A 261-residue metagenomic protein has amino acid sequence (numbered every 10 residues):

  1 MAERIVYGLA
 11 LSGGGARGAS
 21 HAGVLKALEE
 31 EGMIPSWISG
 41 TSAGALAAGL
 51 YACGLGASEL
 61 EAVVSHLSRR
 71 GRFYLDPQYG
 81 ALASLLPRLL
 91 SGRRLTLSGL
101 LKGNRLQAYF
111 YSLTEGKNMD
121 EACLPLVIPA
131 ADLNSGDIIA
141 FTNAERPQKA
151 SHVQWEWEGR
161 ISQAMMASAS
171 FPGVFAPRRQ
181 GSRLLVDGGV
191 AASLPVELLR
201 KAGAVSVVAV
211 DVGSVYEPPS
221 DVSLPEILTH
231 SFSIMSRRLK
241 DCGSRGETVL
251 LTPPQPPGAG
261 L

Functional and structural regions predicted by a protein language model:
M1-T41, G49-L261: Patatin-like phospholipase
